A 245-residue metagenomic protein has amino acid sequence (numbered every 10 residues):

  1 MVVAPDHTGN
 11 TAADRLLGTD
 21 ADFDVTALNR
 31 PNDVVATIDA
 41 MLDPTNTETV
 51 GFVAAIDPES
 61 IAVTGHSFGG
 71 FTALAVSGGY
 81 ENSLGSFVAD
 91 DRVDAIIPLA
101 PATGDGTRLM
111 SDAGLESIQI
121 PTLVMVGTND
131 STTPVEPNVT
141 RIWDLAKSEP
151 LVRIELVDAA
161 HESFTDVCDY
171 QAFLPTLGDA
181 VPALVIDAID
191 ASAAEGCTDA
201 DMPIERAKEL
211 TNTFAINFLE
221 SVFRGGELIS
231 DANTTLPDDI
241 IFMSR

Functional and structural regions predicted by a protein language model:
M1-L17, D24, P31, V157: Active-site machinery of serine-nucleophile hydrolases
D22-E59, A75: Alpha/beta-hydrolase active-site loop
N29-A36, A40, P137, R141 (+2 more regions): Extracytoplasmic/secreted proteins, especially bacterial periplasmic and envelope-associated proteins
V34, I61, R153, L219: Divalent metal-coordination and catalytic microenvironments
D39-L42, G70-F87: Short glycine-enriched nucleophile-adjacent loop and the immediately C-terminal alpha-helix near the catalytic center
V63-G65: Short beta-strand immediately N-terminal to the catalytic nucleophile in serine-hydrolase-like folds
S86-H161: The feature captures the conserved acid-bearing segment of alpha/beta-hydrolase catalytic domains
D158-H161, D166-R245: Alpha/beta-hydrolase-fold serine-hydrolase catalytic core, especially in secreted/extracellular enzymes
